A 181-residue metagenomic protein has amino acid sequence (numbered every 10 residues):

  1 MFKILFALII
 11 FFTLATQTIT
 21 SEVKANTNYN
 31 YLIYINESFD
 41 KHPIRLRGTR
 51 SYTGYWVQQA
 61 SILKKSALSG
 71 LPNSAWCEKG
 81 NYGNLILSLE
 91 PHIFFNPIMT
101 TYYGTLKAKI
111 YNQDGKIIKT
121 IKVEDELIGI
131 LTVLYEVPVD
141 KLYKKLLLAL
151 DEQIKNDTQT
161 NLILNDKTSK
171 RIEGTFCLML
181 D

Functional and structural regions predicted by a protein language model:
I4-L14: Sec-dependent N-terminal signal peptides
A15-S66, Q159-D181: A structural "domain/chain start" motif
V23-K24, K65, I118, D125-D181: C-terminal/domain-edge helix-coil "capping" segments
K24-Y34, G70, L106-G115: Phosphate-binding glycine-rich loops and adjacent basic patches that engage nucleotide phosphates, nucleic-acid
H42-P91, M99: Surface-exposed acidic loop/strand-edge motifs in secreted or periplasmic proteins that form small linear binding
S74-V133: Surface-exposed short loop/turn segments
